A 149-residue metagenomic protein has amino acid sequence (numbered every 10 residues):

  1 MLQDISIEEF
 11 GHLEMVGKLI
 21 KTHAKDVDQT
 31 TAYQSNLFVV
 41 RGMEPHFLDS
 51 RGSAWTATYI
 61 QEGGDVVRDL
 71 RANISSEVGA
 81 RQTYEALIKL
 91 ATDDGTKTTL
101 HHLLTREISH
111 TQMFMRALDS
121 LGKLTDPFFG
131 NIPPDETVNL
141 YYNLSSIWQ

Functional and structural regions predicted by a protein language model:
M1-Q149: Non-heme di-metal
